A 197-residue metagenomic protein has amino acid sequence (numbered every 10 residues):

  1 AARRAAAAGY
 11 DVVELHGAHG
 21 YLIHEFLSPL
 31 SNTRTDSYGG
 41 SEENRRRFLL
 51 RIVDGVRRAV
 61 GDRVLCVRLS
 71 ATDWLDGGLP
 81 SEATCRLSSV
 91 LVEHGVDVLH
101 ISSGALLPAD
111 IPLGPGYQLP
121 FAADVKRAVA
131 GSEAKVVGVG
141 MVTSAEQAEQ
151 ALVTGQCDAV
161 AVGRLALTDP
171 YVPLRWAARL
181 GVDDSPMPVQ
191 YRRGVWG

Functional and structural regions predicted by a protein language model:
A1-G197: Flavin-dependent oxidoreductase catalytic cores
